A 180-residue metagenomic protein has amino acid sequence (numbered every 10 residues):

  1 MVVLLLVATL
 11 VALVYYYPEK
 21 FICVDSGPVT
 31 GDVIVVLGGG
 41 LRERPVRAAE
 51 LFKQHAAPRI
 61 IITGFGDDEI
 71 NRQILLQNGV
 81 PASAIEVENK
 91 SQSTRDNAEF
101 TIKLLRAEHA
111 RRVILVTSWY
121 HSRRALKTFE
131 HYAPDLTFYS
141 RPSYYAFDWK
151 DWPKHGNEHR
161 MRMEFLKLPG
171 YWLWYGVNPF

Functional and structural regions predicted by a protein language model:
M1, I22, M161-M163: Detector for methionine-enriched segments
M1-Y15: Hydrophobic membrane-insertion alpha-helices, especially the h-region of bacterial N-terminal signal peptides
L13-V14, P18, Y171-Y175: Structural signal for membrane-spanning alpha-helices in multi-pass inner-membrane proteins, emphasizing helix cores
V14-G156: A structural signal for short, hydrophobic/glycine-enriched beta-strand patches
P153-F180: A transmembrane-helix-recognition feature enriched in membrane-embedded lipid enzymes and envelope glyco-/phospholipid
